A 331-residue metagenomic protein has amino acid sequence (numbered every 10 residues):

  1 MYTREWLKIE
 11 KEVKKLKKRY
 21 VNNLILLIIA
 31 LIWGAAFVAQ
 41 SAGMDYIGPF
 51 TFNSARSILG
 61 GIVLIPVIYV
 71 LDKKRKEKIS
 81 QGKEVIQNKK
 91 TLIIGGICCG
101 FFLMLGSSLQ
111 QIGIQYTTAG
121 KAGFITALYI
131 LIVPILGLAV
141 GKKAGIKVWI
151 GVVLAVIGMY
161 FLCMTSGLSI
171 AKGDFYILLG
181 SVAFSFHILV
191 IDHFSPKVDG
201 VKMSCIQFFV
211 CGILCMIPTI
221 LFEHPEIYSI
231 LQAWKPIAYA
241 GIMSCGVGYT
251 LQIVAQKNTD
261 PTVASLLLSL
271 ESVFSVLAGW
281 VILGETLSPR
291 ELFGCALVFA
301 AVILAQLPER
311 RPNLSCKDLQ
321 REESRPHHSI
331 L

Functional and structural regions predicted by a protein language model:
Y2-A55, G100-F101, L109, S166-H193 (+1 more regions): Glycine-/small-residue-enriched transmembrane alpha-helix faces in small-molecule transporters and effluxers
V21-I25, T51-V70, I94, V148-L154 (+2 more regions): Hydrophobic alpha-helical transmembrane segments of multi-pass integral membrane proteins, especially transporters
A36-F37, I68-T126, M159-F161, G241-T259: Specific transmembrane alpha-helical segments of multi-pass solute transporters/efflux pumps, especially DMT/EamA
G43, F52, R56, G113 (+8 more regions): Hydrophobic/aromatic residues within transmembrane alpha-helices of multi-pass small-molecule transporters
T51-I62, Q111-K142, G180, T262-W280: Specific alpha-helical transmembrane segments that line the substrate/conduction pathway and gating interfaces
A55, A122-L128, I191-G212, C245-V281: Helix-helix packing/entry segments at the starts of transmembrane helices
S57-I58, I65, D72, A233 (+1 more regions): C-terminal-most transmembrane helix of multi-pass membrane proteins
L64, A144-M164, F184, C215 (+2 more regions): Hydrophobic transmembrane alpha-helices of multi-pass small-molecule transport proteins
